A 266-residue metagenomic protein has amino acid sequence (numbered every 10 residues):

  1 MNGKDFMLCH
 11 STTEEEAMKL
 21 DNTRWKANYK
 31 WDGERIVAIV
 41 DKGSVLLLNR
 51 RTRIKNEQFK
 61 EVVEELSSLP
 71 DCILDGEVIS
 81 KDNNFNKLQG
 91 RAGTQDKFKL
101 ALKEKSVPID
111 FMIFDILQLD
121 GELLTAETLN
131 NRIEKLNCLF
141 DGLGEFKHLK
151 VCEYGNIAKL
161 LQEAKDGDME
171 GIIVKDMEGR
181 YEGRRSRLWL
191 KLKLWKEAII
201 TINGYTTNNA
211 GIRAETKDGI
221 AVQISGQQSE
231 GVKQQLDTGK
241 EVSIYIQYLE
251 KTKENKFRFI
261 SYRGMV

Functional and structural regions predicted by a protein language model:
N2-R50, N137, G144-V266: Nucleic-acid 5′ end/cap handling module spanning
D21-F140, T252-F259, R263-V266: Covalent nucleotidyltransferase
